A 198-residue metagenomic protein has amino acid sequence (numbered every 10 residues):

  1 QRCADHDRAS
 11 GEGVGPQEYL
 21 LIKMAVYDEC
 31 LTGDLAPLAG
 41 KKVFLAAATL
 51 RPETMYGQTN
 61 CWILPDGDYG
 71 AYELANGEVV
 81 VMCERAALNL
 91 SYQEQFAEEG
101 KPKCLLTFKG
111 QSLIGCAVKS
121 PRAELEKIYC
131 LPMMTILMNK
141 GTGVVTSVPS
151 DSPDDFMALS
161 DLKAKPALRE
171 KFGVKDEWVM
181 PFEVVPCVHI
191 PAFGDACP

Functional and structural regions predicted by a protein language model:
Q1-C3, I190-F193: A glycine-rich phosphate-binding loop feature that marks nucleotide/adenosyl-phosphate handling sites
Q1-G173: NTP-handling and nucleic-acid-processing catalytic cores
F172-V184, V188-P191: Terminal amphipathic helices with adjacent charged low-complexity linkers/tails
D195-P198: Short, intrinsically disordered, charge-balanced linker/junction segments flanking boundaries in proteins
